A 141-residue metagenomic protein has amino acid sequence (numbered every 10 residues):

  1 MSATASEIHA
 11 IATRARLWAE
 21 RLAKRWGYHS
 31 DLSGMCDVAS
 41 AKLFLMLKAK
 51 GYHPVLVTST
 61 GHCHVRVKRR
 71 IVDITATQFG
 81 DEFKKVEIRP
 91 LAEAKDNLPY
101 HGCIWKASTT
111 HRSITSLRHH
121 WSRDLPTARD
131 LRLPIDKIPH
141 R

Functional and structural regions predicted by a protein language model:
M1-R141: A structural boundary/capping signal
